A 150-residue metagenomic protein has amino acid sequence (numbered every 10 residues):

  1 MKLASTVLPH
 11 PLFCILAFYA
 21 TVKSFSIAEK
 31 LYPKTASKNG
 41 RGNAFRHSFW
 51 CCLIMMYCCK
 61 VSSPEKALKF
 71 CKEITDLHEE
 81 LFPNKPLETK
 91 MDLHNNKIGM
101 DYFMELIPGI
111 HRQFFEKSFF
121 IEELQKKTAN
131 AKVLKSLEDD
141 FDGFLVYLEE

Functional and structural regions predicted by a protein language model:
M1-D76, E80-E150: Intrinsically disordered, low-complexity, mixed-charge
